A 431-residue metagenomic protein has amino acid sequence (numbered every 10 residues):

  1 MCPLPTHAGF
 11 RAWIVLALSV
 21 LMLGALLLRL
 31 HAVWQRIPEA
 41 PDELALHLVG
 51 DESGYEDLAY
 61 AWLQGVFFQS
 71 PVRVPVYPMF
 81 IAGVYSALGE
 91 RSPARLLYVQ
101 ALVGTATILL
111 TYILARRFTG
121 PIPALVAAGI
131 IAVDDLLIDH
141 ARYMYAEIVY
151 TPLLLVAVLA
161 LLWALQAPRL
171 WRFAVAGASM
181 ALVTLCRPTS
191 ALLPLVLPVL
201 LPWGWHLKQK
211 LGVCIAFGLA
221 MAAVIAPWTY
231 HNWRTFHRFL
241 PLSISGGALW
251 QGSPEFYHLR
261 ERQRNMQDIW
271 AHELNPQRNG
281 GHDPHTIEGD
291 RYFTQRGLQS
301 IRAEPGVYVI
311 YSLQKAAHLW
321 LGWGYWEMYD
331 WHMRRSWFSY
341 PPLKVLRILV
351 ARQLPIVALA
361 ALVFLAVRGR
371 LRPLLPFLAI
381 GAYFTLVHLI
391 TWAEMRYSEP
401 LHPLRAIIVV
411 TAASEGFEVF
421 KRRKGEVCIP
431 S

Functional and structural regions predicted by a protein language model:
P3-P5, A157-V175, L201-W205, A413: Membrane-interface transmembrane helices that cradle and orient dolichyl/undecaprenyl
P3-P5, L193-A222, Y230, V419: Perimembrane helix-loop-helix junctions
Q35-E56, F68-G83, E90-A94, F239-L242 (+3 more regions): Extracytoplasmic catalytic/substrate-binding loops of multi-pass membrane glycan-assembly enzymes
P75-A82, L88-L109, A128, H140 (+2 more regions): Loop-to-helix entry region of an early transmembrane alpha helix in multi-pass inner-membrane enzymes
R91, R95, Q299-S300, E304-F377: Membrane-interface anchor segments at the N-terminal boundary of transmembrane helices in multi-pass membrane enzymes
R95-V103, V126-L161, L170-F173, V183-V196 (+1 more regions): Multi-pass, polyprenyl lipid-linked donor-dependent membrane glycosyltransferases
T111-V133, T151-P152, Q166, W171-V175 (+1 more regions): Transmembrane-helix signature of polytopic, membrane-embedded enzymes that assemble or transfer cell-envelope glycans
L240-W326: Membrane-proximal stem/loop segments at transmembrane-domain junctions that anchor or position
